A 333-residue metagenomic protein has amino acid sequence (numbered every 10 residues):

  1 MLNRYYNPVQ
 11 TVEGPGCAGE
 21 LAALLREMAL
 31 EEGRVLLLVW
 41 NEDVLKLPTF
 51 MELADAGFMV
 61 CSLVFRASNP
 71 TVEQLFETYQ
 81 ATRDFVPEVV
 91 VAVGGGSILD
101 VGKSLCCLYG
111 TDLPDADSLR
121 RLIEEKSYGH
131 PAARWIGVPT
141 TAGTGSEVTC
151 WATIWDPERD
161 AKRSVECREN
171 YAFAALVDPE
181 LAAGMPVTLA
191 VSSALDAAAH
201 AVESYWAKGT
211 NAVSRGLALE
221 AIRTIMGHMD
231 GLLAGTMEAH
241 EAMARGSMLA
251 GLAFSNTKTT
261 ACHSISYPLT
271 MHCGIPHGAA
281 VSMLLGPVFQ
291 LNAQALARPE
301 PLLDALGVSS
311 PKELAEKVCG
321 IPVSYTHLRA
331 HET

Functional and structural regions predicted by a protein language model:
M1-V89: ATP/NTP phosphate-donor binding region
V9, P15-G16, W40-E42, V93-G95 (+8 more regions): Fold-independent oxyanion-binding glycine-rich loops and adjacent beta-strand/coil segments at enzyme active sites
E73-Q80, D84-V177: Glycine/threonine-rich beta-strand-loop-alpha-helix active-site module that forms ligand/phosphate-binding
G143, L252-A261, S266-I275: Glycine-rich phosphate/pyrophosphate-binding beta-alpha loops
W151-T257: Carboxylate- and glycine-rich phosphate/diphosphate-binding segment that chelates Mg2+/Mn2+
H272-S324: Active-site pocket-lining segment
T326-T333: Conserved small/polar residues in nucleotide/adenosyl-binding loops
